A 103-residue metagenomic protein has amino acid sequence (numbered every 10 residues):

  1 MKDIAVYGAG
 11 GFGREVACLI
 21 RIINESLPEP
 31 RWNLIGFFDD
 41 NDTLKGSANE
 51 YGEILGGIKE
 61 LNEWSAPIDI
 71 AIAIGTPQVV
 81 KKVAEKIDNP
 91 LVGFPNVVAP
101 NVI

Functional and structural regions predicted by a protein language model:
M1, P30-R31, E63-A66: Flexible, charged surface loops at secondary-structure boundaries
K2-R21: Glycine-rich adenosine-cofactor-binding loop
A5, N33-G36, D69-A71, P95: A structural signal for isolated positions on well-ordered beta-strands in alpha/beta enzyme cores
V6-G11, L34, I54, A73: Short glycine/serine/threonine-biased micro-segments
Y7, I23-A48: NAD(P)-binding Rossmann-fold cofactor-contacting core
I20-N24, K86-N89: Short, solvent-exposed amphipathic alpha-helical segments in soluble enzyme and RNA/protein-processing domains
D42-I103: Phosphate-bearing ligand-interacting subdomains that bind or position ATP/ADP/UDP/GDP/NAD(P) or nucleotide-linked
